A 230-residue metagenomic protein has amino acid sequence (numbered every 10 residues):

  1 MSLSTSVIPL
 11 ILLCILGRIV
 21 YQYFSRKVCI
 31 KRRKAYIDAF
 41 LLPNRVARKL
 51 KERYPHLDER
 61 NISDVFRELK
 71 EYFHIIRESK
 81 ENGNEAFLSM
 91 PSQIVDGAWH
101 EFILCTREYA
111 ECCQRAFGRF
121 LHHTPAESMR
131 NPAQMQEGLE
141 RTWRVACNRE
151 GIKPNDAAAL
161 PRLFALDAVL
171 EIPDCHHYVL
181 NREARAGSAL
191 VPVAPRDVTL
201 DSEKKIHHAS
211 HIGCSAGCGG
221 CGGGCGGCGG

Functional and structural regions predicted by a protein language model:
S2-G230: Acidic, Ser/Thr/Pro-rich intrinsically disordered cytosolic tails and loops of eukaryotic transmembrane proteins
